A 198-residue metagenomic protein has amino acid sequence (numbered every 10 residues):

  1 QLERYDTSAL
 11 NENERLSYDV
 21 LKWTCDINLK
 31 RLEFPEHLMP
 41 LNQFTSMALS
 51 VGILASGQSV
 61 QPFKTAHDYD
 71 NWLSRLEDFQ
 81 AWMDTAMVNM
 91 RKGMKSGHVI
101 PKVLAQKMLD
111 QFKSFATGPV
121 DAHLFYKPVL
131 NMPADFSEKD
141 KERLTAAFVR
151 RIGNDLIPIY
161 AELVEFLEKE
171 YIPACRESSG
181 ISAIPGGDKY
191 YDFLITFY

Functional and structural regions predicted by a protein language model:
Q1-Y198: N-terminal maturation segment of proteins
